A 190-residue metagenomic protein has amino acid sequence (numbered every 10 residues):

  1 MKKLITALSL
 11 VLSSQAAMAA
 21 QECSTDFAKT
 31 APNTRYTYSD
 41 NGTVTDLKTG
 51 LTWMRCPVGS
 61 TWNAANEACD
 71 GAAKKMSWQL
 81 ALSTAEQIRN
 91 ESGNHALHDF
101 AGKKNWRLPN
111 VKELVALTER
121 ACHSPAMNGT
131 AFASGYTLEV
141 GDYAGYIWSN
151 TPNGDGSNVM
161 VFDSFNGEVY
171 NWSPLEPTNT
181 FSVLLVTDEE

Functional and structural regions predicted by a protein language model:
L4-I5, M18-R107, V111-E190: Glycine-aromatic-enriched surface loops/turns that form tight recognition elements
S13-A16: N-terminal signal peptide c-region/cleavage motif recognized by signal peptidases
